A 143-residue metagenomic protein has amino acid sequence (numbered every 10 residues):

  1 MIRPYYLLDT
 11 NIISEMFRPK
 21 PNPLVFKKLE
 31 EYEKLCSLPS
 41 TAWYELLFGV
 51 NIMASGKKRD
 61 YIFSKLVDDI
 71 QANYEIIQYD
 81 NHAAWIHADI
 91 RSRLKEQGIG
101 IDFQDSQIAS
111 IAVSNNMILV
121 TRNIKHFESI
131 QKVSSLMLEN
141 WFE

Functional and structural regions predicted by a protein language model:
M1-I2, A109, V113-E143: Acidic, PIN/NYN-like endoribonuclease modules and their adjacent C-terminal/linker elements
M1-P39, F48-D68: Short, well-structured N-terminal submotif of metal-dependent ribonuclease cores
D9-T10, L46, H87, A112 (+1 more regions): Generic structural signal for small/hydrophobic residues in well-ordered secondary structure, especially within
I12-I13, A42, A83, Q107-I108 (+1 more regions): Alpha-helix capping/helix-boundary segments
K34-C36, N73-E75, V113-I118: Short active-site oxyanion
M53-K57, L94-K95, L136-N140: Short, hinge-like loop/turn segments at secondary-structure boundaries
A72-E96: Acidic catalytic patch
F103-Q104: Acidic donor-binding loop at a coil-to-helix junction in glycosyltransferase catalytic cores that engages
